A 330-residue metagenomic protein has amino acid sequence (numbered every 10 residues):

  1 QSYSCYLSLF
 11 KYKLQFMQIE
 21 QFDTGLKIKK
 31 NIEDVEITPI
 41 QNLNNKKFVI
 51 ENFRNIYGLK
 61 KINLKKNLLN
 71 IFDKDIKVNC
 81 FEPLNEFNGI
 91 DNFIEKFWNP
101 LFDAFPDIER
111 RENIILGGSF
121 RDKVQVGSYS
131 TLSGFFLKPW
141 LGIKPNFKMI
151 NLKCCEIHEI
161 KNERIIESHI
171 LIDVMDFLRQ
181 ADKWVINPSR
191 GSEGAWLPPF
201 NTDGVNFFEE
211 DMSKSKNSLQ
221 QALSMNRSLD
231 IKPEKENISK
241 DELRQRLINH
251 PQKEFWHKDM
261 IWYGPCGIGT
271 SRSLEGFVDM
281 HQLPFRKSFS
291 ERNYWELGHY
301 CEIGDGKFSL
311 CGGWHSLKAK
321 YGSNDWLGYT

Functional and structural regions predicted by a protein language model:
Q1-T330: C-terminal and inter-domain tail/linker signature
